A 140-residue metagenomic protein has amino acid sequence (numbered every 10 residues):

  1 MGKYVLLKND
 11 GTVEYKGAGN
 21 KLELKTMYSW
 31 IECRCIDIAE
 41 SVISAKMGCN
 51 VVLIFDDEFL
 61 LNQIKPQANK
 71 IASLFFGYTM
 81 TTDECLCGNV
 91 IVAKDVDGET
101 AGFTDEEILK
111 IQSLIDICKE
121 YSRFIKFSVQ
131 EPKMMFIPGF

Functional and structural regions predicted by a protein language model:
M1-F140: Short beta-rich binding modules
